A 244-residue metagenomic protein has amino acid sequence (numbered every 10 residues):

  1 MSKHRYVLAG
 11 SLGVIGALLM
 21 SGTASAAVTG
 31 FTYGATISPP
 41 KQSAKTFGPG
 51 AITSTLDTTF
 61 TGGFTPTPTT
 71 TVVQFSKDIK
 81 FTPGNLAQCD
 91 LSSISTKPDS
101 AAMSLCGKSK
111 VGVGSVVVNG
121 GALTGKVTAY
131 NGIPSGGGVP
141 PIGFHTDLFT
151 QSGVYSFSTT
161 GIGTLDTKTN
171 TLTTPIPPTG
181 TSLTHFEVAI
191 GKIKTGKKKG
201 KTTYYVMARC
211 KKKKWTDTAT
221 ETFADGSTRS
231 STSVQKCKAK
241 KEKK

Functional and structural regions predicted by a protein language model:
S2-A26: Secretory targeting and sorting signals
I15-G16, S25-K244: Ser/Thr/Pro/Gly-rich, low-complexity intrinsically disordered stalk/linker tracts of secreted and surface-exposed
